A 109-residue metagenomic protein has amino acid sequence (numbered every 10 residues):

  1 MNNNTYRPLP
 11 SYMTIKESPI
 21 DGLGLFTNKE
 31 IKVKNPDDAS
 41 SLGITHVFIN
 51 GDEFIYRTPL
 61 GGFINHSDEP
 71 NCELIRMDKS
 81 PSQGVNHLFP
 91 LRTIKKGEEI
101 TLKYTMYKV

Functional and structural regions predicted by a protein language model:
M1-V109: Conserved catalytic SET/PR domain of SAM-dependent protein methyltransferases, capturing the structural core that binds
